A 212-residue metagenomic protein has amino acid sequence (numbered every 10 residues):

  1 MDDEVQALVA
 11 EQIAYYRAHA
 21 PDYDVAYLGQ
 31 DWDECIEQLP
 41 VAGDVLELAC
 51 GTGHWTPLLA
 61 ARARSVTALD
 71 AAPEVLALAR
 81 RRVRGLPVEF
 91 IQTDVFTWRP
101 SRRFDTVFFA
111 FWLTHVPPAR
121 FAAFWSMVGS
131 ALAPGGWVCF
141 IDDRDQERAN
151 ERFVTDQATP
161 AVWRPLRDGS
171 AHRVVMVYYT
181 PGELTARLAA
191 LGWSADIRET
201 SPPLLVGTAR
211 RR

Functional and structural regions predicted by a protein language model:
M1-A42: Conserved class I S-adenosyl-L-methionine
G43-G51: Conserved class I S-adenosyl-L-methionine
T52-T97: Class I SAM-dependent methyltransferase SAM/SAH-binding core
F108: A conserved beta-strand element that flanks and buttresses the S-adenosyl-L-methionine
A122-P134: A short glycine-rich, Lys/Arg-flanked "PGG" loop and its adjoining helix->strand segment in the class I
G135-D143: Conserved beta-strand signature within the Rossmann-like core of class I S-adenosyl-L-methionine
D143-R187: C-terminal alpha-helical "lid/dimerization" subdomain adjacent to the S-adenosyl-L-methionine
V174-R210: Conserved Class I S-adenosyl-L-methionine
